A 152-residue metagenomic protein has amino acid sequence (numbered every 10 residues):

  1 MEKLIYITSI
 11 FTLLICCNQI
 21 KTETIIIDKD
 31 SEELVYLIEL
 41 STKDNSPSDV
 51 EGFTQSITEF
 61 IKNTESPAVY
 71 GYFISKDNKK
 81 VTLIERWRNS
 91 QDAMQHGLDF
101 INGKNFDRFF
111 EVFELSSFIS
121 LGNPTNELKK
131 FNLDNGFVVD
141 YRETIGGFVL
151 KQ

Functional and structural regions predicted by a protein language model:
L4-L14: Sec-dependent N-terminal signal peptides
C17-V81, R88-L98, V112-Q152: Short S/T/G/P-rich N-terminal loop/turn motif that feeds into the first structured element of a domain
I84-E85, R108: A short gly/proline-enriched turn/hairpin at secondary-structure junctions
